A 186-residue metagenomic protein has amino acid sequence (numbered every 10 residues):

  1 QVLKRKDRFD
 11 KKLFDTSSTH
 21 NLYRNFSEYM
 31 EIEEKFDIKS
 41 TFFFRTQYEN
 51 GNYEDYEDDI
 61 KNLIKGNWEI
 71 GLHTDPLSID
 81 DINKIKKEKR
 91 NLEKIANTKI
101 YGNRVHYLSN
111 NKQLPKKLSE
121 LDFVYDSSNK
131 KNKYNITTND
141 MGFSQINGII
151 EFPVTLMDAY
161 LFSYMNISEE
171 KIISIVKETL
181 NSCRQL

Functional and structural regions predicted by a protein language model:
Q1-F152, K171-L186: Catalytic alpha-helical scaffold of carbohydrate-active enzymes acting on polysaccharides/glycoconjugates
F152-I167, K171: Positively charged, amphipathic and often flexible ligand-engagement surfaces
